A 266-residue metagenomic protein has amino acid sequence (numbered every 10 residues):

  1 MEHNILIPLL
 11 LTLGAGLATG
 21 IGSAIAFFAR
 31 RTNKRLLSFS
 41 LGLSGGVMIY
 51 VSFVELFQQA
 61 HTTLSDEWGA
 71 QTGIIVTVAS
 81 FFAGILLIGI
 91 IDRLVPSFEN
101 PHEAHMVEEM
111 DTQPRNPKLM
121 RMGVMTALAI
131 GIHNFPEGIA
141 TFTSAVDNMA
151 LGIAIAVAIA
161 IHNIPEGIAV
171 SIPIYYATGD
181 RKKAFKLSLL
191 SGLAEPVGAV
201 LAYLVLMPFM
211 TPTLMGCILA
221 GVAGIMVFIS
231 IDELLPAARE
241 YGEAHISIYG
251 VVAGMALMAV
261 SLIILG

Functional and structural regions predicted by a protein language model:
M1-G266: Intrinsically disordered, metal-sensing/regulatory segments
